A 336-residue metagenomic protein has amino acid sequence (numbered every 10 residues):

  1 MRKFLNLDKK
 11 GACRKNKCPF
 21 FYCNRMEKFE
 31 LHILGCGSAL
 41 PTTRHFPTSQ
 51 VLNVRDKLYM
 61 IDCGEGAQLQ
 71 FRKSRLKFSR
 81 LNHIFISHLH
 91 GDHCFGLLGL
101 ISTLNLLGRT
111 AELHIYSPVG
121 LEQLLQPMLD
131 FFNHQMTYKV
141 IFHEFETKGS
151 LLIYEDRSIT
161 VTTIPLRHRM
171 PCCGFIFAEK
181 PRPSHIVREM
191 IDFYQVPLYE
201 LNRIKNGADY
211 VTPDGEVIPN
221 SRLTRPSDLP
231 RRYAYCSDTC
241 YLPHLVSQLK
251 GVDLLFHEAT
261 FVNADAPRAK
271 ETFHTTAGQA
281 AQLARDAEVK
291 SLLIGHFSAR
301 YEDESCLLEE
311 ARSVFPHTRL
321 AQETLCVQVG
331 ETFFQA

Functional and structural regions predicted by a protein language model:
L5-L7, F21: Short hydrophobic targeting helices and cationic amphipathic motifs that mediate membrane/organellar targeting
M26-S74, T110-E112, F175-F177, R225-C236 (+1 more regions): Conserved beta-strand hairpin/beta-sheet module of binuclear metal-dependent hydrolase folds, prominently
L31, D62, F71, H88 (+8 more regions): Divalent metal-coordination and catalytic microenvironments
I61-G64, L81-L89, P118, Y233-T239 (+3 more regions): Active-site neighborhood of phospho(di)ester-bond hydrolases with catalytic His/Asp-centered motifs
E65-Y116, E144-E146: Active-site metal-binding motif and surrounding structural segment of the metallo-beta-lactamase
G96-T103, E302-E310: Metal-dependent catalytic neighborhoods of phosphoester/phosphodiester hydrolases
E146-I294, D303-V314, G330-A336: Metal-dependent phosphodiesterase/nuclease catalytic metal-binding core
